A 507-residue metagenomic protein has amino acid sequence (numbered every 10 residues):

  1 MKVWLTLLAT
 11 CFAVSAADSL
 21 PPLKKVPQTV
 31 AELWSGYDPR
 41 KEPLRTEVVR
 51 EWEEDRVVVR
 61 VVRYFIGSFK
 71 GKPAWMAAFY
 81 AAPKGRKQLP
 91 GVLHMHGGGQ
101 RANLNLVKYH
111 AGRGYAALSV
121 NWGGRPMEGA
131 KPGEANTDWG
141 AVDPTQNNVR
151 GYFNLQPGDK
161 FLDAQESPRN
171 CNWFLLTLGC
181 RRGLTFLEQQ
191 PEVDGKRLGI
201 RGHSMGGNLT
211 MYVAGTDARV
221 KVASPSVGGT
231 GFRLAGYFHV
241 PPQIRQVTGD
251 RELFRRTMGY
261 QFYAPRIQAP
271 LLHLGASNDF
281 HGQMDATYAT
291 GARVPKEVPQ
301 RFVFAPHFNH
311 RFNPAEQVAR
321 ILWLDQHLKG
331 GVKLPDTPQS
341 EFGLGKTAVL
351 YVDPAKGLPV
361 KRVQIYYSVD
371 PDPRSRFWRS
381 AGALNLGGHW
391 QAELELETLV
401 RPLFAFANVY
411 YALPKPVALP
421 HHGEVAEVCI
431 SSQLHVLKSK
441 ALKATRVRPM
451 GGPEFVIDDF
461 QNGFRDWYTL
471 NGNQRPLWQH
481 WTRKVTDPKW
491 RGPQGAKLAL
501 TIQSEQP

Functional and structural regions predicted by a protein language model:
G36-R86: N-terminal cap/lid segment of alpha/beta-hydrolase-fold proteins
A77-Y80, K87-G97, K108, A117: Short beta-strand element of the alpha/beta-hydrolase
A102-L104, K108-L178, T230-P242: Cap/lid segment of the alpha/beta-hydrolase catalytic domain
R113, R181-E252: Primarily recognizes the serine-hydrolase "nucleophile elbow" in alpha/beta-hydrolase and SGNH/GDSL folds
L234-A292: The feature captures the conserved acid-bearing segment of alpha/beta-hydrolase catalytic domains
V294-R311: Catalytic histidine neighborhood in serine/cysteine hydrolases with alpha/beta-hydrolase-type architecture
L324-Y367, R379-E393, V447-G451, Q494: Surface beta-strand/loop "capping" patches
K440-P507: Beta-rich carbohydrate-recognition modules and glycan-binding surfaces
